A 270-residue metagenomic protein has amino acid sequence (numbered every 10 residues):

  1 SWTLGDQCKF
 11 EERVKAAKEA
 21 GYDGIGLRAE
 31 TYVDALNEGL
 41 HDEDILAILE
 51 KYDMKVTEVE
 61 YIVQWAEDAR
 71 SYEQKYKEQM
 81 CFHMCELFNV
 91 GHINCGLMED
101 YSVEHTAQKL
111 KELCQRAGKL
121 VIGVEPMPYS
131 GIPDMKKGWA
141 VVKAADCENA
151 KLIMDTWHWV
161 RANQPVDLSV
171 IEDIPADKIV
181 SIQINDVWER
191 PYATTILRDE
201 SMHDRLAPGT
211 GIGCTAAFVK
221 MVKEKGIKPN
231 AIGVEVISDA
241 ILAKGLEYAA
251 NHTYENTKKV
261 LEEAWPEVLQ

Functional and structural regions predicted by a protein language model:
S1-G5, R28-Y32, Y61-Q64, L97-D100 (+4 more regions): Active-site beta-loop-alpha junctions enriched in small/polar residues
S1-V90, C147-K151, D177, N251-Q270: N-terminal pre-domain/capping segments
C8-E11, I48-K55, A66-L152, R161 (+3 more regions): Active-site acidic/histidine proton-transfer and metal-coordination neighborhood in alpha/beta enzyme cores
G24-I25, C85, E112-I212, A264-L269: Acidic/histidine-rich catalytic cores of soluble enzymes
I25-G26, T57-V59, I93-C95, I122 (+2 more regions): Hydrophobic residues within beta-strands of alpha/beta enzymes
T210-K225: A short, acidic, amphipathic alpha-helical segment used as a generic capping/interface helix at domain edges
F218, V222, N230-E235: H/E-rich (His + Asp/Glu) clusters that bind or coordinate divalent metals
A231-Y248: A short, acidic, flexible beta-alpha connecting loop/helix-capping segment that sits on the rim of active
